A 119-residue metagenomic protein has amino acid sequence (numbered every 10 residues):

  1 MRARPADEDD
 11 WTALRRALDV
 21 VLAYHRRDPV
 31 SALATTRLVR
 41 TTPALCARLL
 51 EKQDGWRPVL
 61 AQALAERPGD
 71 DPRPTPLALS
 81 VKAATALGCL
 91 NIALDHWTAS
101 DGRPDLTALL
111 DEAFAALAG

Functional and structural regions predicted by a protein language model:
M1-T35: Hydrophobic alpha-helical connector segments
D7-D10, L45, T75-L79, G102-L106: Residue-level recognition of alpha-helical structural elements
R16, V20, Q62, A84-G88 (+1 more regions): Short, residue-level hotspots on alpha-helical faces of the histone-fold and other alpha-helical interaction modules
R16-D19, V30-V59, D71-P72: Short secondary-structure transition hinges
H25, T36, R67, A93-D101: Secondary-structure edge/capping motif, primarily at the C-terminal ends of alpha-helices and the immediately following
Q62, E66, A99-G119: C-terminal peripheral helix-coil segments that are non-catalytic and often amphipathic
G69-T85: All-alpha amphipathic helical-bundle segments outside canonical DNA-binding/catalytic cores that form hydrophobic
